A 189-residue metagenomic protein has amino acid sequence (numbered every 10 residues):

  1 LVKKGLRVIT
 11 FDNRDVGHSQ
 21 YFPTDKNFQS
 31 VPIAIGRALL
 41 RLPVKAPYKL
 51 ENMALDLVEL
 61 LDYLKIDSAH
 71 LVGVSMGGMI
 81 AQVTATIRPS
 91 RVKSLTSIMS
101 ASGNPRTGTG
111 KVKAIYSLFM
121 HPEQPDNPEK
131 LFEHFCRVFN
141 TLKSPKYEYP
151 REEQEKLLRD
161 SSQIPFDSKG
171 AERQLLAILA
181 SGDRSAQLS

Functional and structural regions predicted by a protein language model:
V2-A38: Conserved alpha/beta-hydrolase
V16-S19, G103, A186: Active-site loop signature of alpha/beta-hydrolase-fold enzymes
S19-D25, L42-P43, R106-T109: Conserved catalytic-core motifs of eukaryotic protein kinase domains, centered on the activation segment
F28-K45, I115-P125: Alpha-helical membrane-targeting segments
R37-P43, P47, E51-A69: Conserved acidic catalytic loop of the alpha/beta-hydrolase fold
D67-T109: Conserved hydrolase catalytic core segment
G110-A186: Alpha/beta-hydrolase
S189: Short beta-strand/loop motif that positions the catalytic acidic residue of the alpha/beta-hydrolase fold
